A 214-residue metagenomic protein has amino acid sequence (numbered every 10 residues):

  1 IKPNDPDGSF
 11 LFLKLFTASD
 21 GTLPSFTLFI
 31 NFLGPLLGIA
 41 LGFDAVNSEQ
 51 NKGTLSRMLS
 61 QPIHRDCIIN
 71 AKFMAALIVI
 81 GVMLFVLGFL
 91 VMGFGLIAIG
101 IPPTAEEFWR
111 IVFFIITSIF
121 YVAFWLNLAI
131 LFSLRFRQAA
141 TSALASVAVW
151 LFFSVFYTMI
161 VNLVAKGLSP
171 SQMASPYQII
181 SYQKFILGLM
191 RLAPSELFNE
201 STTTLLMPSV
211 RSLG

Functional and structural regions predicted by a protein language model:
K2, F10-I30, M74-I130, L134-R135: Secretory targeting signals
K2-L15, V155-G214: Terminal transmembrane helical anchor/hairpin motif
L23-S48, I80: Long, hydrophobic alpha-helical segments
G38-G42, L90, L128, Y157: Hydrophobic/aromatic residues in alpha-helical transmembrane segments
I39-Q61, F73: Transmembrane helix boundary and interhelical loop/hinge segments in multi-pass membrane proteins
A45, I80, S118-V122, L151 (+1 more regions): Residue-level hotspots within the lipid-embedded alpha helices of multi-pass solute transporters
R65-A76: Membrane-interface alpha-helices at helix entry/exit sites of multi-pass transporters
I116-Y157, N162: A structural motif at transmembrane helix-loop-helix junctions in multipass membrane proteins
